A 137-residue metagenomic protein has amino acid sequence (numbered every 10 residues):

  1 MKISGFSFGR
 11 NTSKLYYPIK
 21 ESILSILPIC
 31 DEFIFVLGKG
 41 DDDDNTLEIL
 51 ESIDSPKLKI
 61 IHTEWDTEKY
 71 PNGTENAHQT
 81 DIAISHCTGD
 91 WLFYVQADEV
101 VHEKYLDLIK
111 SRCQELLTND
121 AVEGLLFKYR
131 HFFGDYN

Functional and structural regions predicted by a protein language model:
I3-F6, R10, P18-E21, G38-Y94: Active-site-proximal specificity loops/subdomain of glycosyltransferases
N11-K14, E99-H102, F132: Short acidic, S/G/P-rich loop/turn micro-motifs used as interaction or catalytic elements
L27: Gly/Ala-rich phosphate-binding loop of Rossmann-like dinucleotide-binding domains, activating on the conserved
D31: Receiver (REC) domain switch/active-site residues of two-component response regulators
I34-V36: Ligand-binding pocket scaffold of soluble enzyme catalytic domains
N45, V95-R112: Acidic donor-binding/catalytic loop of UDP-sugar-dependent glycosyltransferases, especially processive GT2
C113-N119: Basic phosphate/pyrophosphate-binding loop/patch that engages nucleotide-derived ligands
A121-N137: Short beta-strand-to-loop element that shapes/binds the nucleotide-sugar donor at the catalytic cleft/hinge
